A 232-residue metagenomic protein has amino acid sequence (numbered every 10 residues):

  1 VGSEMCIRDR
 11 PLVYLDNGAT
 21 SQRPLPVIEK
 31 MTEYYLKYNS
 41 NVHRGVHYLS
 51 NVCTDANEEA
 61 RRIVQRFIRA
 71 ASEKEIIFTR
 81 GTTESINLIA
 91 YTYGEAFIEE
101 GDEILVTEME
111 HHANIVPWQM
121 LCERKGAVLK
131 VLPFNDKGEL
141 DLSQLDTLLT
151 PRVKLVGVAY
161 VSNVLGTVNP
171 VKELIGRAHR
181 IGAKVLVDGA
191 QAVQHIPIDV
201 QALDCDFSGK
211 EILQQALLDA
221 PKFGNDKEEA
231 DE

Functional and structural regions predicted by a protein language model:
V1-E4, R8-G224, E232: Pyridoxal 5′-phosphate
